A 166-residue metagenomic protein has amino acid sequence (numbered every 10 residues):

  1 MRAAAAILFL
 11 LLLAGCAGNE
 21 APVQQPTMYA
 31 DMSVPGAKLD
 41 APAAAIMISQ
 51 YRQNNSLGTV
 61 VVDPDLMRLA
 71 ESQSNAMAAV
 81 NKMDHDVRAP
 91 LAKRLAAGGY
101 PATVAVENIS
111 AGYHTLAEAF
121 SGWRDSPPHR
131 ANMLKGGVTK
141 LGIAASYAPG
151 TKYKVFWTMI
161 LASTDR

Functional and structural regions predicted by a protein language model:
M1-F9: Sec-dependent signal peptide recognition, specifically the positively charged N-region followed immediately by
L11-G15: C-terminal motif of bacterial Sec signal peptides marking the signal peptidase cleavage site
A17-E20: Bacterial signal peptide processing site
Q24-A78: A short alpha-helix/helix-coil micro-patch that ends at or immediately precedes a cysteine
P42, I46-Q50, P64-N75, K93 (+5 more regions): Solvent-exposed, polar/charged alpha-helical surfaces in well-ordered, non-transmembrane soluble domains, broadly
N54-R68, N81-P90, V106, R130-G136 (+1 more regions): Surface-exposed patches in mature extracellular/periplasmic domains of secreted proteins
M67-H114: Short, surface-exposed glycine/acidic/tryptophan-bearing loops
T115-R166: Disulfide-stabilized extracellular recognition modules
